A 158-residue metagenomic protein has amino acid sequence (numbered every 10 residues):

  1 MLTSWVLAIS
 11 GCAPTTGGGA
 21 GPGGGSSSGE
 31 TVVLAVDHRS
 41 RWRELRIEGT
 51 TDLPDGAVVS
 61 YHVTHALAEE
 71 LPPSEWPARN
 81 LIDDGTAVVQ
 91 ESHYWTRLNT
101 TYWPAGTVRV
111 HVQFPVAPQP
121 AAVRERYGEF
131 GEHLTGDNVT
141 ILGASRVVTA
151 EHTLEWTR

Functional and structural regions predicted by a protein language model:
M1-S4: Sec-dependent N-terminal signal peptides
A8-G11: C-terminal motif of bacterial Sec signal peptides marking the signal peptidase cleavage site
A13-T16: Bacterial signal peptide processing site
G21-R46: N-terminal edge beta-strand
S26-L34, D52-R158: Ser/Thr-rich low-complexity repeats and stalk/linker segments
R46-D52: Short edge beta-strand/loop segments characteristic of extracellular beta-sandwich folds
